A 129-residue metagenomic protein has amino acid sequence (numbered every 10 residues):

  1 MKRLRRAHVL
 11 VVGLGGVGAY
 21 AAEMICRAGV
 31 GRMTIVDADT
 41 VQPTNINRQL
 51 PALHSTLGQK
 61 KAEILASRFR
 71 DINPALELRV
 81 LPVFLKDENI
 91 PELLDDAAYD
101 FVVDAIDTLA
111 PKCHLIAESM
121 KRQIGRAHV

Functional and structural regions predicted by a protein language model:
M1-R126: Adenine nucleotide-associated cytosolic modules
